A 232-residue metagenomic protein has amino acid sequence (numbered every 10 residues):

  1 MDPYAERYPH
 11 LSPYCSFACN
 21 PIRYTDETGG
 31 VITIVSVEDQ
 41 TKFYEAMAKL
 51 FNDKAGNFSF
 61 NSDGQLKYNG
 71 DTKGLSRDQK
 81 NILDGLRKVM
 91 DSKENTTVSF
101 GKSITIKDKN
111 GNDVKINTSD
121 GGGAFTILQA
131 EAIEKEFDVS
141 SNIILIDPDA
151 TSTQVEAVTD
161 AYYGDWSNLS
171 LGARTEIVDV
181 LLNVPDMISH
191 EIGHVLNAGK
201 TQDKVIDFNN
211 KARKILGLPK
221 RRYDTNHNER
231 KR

Functional and structural regions predicted by a protein language model:
M1-N52: Short turn/helix-capping motifs enriched in Asx and small/polar residues
N20, V184-M187, E191-V195, G199: Catalytic glutamate of the conserved HExxH
G30-P185, A198-R232: Predominantly extracellular/secreted Zn2+-dependent metalloproteases
